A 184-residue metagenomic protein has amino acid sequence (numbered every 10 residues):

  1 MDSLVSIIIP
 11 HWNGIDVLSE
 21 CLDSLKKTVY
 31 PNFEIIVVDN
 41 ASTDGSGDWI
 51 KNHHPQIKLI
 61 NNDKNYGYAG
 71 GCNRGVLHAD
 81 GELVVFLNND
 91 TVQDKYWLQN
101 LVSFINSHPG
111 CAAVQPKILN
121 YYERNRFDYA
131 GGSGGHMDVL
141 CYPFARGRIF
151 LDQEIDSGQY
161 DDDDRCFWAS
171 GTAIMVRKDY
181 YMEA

Functional and structural regions predicted by a protein language model:
S3-S6, E34: Cell-envelope/extracellular polymer assembly enzymes that use nucleotide-activated donors
N13, L25, N40-G45, Y66: Conserved short acidic donor-positioning loop in nucleotide-sugar-dependent glycosyltransferases
D23-N32: Short, acidic, metal-binding catalytic loop of nucleotide-sugar glycosyltransferases
N32-A41, K58-N62: Short beta-strand/loop segment that forms part of the nucleotide-sugar
N62-A79, N89: Glycine-rich, basic loop-to-helix element that forms the pyrophosphate-binding segment of sugar-nucleotide handling
V84: Short aromatic/hydrophobic "clamp" motif used to bind/position activated sugar donors
K95-G131, G135-Y142: Conserved donor NDP-sugar-binding/catalytic core segment of glycosyltransferases
V139-A145, F150-D179: A recurrent flexible, glycine/aromatic-enriched loop bordering the glycosyltransferase active site that acts as
